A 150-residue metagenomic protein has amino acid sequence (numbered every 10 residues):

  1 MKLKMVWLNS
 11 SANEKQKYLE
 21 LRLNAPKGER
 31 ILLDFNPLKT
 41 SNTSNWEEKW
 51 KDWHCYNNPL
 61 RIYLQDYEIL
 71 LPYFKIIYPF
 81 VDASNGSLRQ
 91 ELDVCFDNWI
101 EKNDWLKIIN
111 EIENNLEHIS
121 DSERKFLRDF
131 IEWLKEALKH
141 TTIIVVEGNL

Functional and structural regions predicted by a protein language model:
M1-H140, G148-L150: Acidic (Asp/Glu-rich) sequence patches and key acidic residues that form negatively charged surfaces used
